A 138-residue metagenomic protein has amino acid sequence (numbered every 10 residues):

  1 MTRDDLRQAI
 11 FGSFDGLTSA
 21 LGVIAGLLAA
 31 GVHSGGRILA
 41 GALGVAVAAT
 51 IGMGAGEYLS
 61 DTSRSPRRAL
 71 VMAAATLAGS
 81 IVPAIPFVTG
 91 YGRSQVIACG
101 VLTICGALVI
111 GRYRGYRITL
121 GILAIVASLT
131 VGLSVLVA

Functional and structural regions predicted by a protein language model:
M1-T103, L120, A124-A138: Hydrophobic, small-residue-rich transmembrane alpha-helices and their short perimembrane loops in multi-pass membrane
I97-G115: Transmembrane alpha-helical segments of integral membrane proteins
